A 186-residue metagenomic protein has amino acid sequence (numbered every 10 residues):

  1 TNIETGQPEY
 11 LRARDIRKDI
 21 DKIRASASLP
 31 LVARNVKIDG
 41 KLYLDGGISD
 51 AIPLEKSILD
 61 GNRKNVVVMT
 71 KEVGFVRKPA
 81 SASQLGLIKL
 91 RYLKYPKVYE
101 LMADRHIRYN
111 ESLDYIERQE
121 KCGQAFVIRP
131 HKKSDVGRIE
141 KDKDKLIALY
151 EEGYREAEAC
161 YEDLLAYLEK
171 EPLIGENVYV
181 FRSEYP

Functional and structural regions predicted by a protein language model:
T1-P186: Patatin-like phospholipase
